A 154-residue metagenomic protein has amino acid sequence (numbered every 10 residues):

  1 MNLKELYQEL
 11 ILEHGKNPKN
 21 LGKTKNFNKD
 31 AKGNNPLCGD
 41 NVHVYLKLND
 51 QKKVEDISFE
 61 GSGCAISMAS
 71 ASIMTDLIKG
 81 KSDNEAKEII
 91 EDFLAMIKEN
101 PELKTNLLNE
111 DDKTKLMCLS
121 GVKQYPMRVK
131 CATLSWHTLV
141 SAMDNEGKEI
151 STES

Functional and structural regions predicted by a protein language model:
M1-K25, D83-S154: C-terminal binding/interaction regions
L21-G61: Structured beta-strand/loop patches that form or line metal/cofactor-binding pockets in enzymes
C38, I66, Q124-M127: Secondary-structure capping and boundary motifs in well-ordered enzyme cores
V42, S72, K130: Active-site phosphate/pyrophosphate-handling residues
G61, K79-G80, S135: A generic structural motif
S62-M68: Short, thiol/selenol-centered motifs that function as redox-active sites or metal-ligating centers
S70-S82: Alpha-helical support elements that line or immediately flank enzyme active sites and cofactor-binding pockets
